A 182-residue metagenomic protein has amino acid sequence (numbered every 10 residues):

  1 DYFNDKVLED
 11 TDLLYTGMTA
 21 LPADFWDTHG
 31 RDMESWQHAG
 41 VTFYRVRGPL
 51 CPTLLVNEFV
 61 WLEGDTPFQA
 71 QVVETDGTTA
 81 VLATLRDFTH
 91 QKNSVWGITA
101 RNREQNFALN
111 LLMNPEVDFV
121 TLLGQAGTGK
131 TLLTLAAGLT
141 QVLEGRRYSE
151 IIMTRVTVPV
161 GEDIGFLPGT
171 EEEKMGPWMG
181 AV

Functional and structural regions predicted by a protein language model:
Y2-N106, N110, P115, V142: Feature 3881 marks metal-assisted phosphotransfer/nuclease machinery and their flanking interaction elements
R101-E104, K130, W178: Phosphate/oxyanion-binding active-site loops and adjacent basic polyanion-contact surfaces
P115-E116, R147: Short loop/turn elements that form and flank the Walker-type P-loop nucleotide-binding site in RecA-like NTPase cores
F119: Walker A (P-loop) ATP-phosphate-binding motif of ABC ATPase nucleotide-binding domains
L122-G124: Hydrophobic anchor at the beta1->P-loop junction of P-loop NTPases
G127: Walker A (P-loop) phosphate-binding loop of P-loop NTPases
L132-V182: Conserved P-loop
